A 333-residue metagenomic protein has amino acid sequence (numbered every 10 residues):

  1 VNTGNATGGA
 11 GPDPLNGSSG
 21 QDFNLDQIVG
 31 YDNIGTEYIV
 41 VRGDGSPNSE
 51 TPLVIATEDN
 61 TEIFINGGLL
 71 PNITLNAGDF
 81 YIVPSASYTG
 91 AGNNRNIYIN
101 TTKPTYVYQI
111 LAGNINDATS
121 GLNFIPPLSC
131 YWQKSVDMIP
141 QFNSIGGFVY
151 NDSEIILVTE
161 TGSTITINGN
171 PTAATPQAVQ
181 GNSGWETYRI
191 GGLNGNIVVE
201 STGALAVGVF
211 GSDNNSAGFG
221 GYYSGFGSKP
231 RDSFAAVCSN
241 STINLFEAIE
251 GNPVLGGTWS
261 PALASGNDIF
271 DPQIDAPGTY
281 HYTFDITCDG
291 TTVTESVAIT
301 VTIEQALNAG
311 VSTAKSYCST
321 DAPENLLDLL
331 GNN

Functional and structural regions predicted by a protein language model:
V1-R231: Extracellular lectin-like interaction modules
G227-N333: Proline- and Ser/Thr-rich low-complexity, intrinsically disordered segments
